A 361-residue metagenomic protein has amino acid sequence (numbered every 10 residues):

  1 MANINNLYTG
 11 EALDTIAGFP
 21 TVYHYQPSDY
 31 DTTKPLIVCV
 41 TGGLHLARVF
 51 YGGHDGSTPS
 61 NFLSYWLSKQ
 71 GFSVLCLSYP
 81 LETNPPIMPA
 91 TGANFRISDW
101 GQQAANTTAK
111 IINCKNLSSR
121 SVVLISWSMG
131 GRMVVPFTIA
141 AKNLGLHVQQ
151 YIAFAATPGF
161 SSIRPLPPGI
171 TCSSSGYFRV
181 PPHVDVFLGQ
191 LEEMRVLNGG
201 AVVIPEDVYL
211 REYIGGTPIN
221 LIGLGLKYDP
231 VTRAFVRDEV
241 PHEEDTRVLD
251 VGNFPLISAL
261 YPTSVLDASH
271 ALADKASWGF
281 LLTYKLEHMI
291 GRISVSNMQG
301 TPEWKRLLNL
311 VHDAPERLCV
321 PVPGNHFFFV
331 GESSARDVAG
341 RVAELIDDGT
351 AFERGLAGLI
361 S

Functional and structural regions predicted by a protein language model:
M1-T32: N-terminal cap/lid segment of alpha/beta-hydrolase-fold proteins
S28-Y79: Short, surface-exposed "cap/lid" segments of acyl-processing enzymes
L44-T58, P86-F95, L166-P168, S269-W278: Short, flexible/disordered intra-domain loops and linkers
I87-K115: Alpha/beta-hydrolase active-site loop
L124-V134: Gly/Ala-rich beta-loop-alpha elbow adjacent to hydrolase catalytic centers
Y151-S162: Active-site nucleophile loop of the alpha/beta-hydrolase fold
P168-P302: Alpha/beta-hydrolase
E287-S361: Catalytic active-site module of serine/aspartate enzymes centered on a nucleophile-bearing elbow/loop
